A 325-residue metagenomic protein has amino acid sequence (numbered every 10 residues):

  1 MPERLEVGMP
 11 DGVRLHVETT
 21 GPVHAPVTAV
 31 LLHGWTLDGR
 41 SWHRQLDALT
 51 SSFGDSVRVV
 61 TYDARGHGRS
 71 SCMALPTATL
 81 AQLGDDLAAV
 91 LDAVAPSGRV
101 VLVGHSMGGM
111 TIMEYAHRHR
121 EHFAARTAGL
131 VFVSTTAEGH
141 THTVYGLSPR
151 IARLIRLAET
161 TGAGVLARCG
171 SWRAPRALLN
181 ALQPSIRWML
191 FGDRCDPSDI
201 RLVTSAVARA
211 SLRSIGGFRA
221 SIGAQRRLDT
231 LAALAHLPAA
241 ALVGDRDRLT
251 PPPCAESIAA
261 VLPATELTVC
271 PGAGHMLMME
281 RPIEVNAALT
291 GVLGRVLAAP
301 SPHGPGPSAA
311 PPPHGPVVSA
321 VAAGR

Functional and structural regions predicted by a protein language model:
V13-M73, V90: Conserved HGGG/HGGXW glycine-rich cap/lid loop of the alpha/beta-hydrolase fold
G34-D38, S106-M107, T136: Active-site glycine-rich loops that stabilize anionic/oxyanionic intermediates across multiple enzyme folds
R58-R126, T143, A287: Active-site loop/oxyanion-hole signature of alpha/beta-hydrolase fold enzymes
H117, E121-G170: Flexible "cap/lid" loop of the alpha/beta hydrolase fold
T141, A167-A233: Conserved alpha/beta-hydrolase catalytic His-Asp/Glu region
L234-A235, A241-V243, D247: Short beta-strand/loop motif that positions the catalytic acidic residue of the alpha/beta-hydrolase fold
R248-C254: Conserved alpha/beta-hydrolase "acid-adjacent" motif
P263-R325: Catalytic active-site module of serine/aspartate enzymes centered on a nucleophile-bearing elbow/loop
